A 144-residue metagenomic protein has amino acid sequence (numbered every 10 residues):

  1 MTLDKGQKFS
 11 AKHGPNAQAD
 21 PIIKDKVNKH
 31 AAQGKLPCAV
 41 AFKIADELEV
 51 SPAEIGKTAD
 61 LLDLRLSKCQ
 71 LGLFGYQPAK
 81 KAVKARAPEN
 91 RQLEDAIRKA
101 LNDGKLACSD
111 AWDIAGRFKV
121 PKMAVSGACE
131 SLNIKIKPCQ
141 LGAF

Functional and structural regions predicted by a protein language model:
M1-F144: Long, charge-rich, low-complexity intrinsically disordered regions
